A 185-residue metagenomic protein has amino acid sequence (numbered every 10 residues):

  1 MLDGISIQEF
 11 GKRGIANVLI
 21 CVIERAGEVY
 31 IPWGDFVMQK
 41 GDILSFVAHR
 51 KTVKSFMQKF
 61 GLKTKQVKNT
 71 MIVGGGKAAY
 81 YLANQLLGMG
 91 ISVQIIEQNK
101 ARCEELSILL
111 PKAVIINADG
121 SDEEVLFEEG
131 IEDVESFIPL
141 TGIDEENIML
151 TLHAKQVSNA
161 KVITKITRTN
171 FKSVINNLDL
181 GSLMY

Functional and structural regions predicted by a protein language model:
M1-Y185: Cytosolic regulatory regions of ion transport systems
